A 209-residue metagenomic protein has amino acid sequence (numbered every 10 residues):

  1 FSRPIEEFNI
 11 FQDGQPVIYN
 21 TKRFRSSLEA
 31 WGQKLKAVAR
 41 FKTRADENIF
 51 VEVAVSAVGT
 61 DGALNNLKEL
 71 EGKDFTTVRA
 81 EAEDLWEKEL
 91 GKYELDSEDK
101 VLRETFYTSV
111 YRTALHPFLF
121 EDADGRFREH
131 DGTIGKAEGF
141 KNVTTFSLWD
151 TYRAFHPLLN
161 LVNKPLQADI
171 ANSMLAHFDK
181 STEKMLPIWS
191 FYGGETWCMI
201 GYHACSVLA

Functional and structural regions predicted by a protein language model:
F1-V143, A176, K184: Acidic/polar, glycine-enriched structural segments that form the non-catalytic walls/loops of the carbohydrate-binding
E81, L85, V101-T108, R153 (+4 more regions): Extracytoplasmic/secreted proteins, especially bacterial periplasmic and envelope-associated proteins
V101-L102, K141-D150, T196-A204: Secondary-structure capping and boundary motifs in well-ordered enzyme cores
T108-E121, T144-A168, S206-A209: Alpha-helical support elements that line or immediately flank enzyme active sites and cofactor-binding pockets
F127-D131, G135-K136, L166-V207: Helix-terminus loop motifs that line ligand-binding clefts
